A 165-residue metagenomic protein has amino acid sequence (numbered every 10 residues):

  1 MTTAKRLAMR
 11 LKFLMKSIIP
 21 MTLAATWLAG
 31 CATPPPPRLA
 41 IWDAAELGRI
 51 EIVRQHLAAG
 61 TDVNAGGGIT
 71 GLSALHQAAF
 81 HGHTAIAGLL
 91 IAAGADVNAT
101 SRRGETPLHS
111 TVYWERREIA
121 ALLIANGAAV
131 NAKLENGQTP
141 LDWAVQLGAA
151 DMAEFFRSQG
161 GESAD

Functional and structural regions predicted by a protein language model:
P37, T70-G71, G104, G137: Start-of-repeat signature of ankyrin repeats
I52, A85-I86, E118-I119, D151-M152: Conserved ankyrin/ankyrin-like repeat signature
G67-G68, S101, L134: Ankyrin repeat boundary/linker residues
